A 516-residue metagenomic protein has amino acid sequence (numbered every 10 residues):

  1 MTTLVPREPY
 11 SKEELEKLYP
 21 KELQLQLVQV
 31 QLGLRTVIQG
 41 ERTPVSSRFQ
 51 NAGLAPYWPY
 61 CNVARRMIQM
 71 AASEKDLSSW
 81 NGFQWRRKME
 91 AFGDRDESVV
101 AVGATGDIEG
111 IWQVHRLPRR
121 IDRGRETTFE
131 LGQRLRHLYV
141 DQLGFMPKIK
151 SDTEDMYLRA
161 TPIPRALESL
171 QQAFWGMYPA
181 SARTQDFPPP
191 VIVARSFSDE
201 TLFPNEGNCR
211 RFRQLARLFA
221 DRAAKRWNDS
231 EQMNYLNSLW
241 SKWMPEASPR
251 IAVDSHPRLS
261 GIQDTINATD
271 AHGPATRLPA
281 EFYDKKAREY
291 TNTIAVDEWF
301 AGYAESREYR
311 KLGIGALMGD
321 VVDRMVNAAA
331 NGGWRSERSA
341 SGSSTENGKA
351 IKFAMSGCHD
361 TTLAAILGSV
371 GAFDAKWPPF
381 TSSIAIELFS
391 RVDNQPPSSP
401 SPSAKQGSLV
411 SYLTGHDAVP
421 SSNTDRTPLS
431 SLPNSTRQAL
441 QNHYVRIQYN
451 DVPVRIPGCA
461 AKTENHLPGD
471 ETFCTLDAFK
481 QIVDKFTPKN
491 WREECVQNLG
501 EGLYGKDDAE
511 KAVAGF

Functional and structural regions predicted by a protein language model:
M1-Y157, T161-A354, C358-F516: Signature for phosphate-centric chemistry
